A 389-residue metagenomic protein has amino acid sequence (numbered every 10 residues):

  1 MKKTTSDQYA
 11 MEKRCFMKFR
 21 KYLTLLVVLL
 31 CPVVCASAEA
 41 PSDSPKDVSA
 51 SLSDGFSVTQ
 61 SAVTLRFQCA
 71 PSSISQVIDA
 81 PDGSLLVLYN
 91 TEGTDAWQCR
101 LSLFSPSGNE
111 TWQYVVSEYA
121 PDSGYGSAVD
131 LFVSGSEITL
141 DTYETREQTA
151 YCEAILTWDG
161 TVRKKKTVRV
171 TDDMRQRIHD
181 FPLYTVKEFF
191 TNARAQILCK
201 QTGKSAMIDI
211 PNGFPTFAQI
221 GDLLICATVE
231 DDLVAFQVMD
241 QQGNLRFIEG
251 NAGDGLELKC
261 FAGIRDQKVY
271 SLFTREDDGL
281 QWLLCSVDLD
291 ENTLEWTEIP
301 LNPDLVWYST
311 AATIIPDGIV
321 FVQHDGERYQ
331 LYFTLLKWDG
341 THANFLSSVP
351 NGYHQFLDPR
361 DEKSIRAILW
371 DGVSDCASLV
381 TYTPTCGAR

Functional and structural regions predicted by a protein language model:
T24-V33: Bacterial N-terminal signal peptides
V34-S44: Sec-dependent signal peptide cleavage junction
D47-Q68, R100-V116, Q148-V170, N192-D209 (+4 more regions): Surface-exposed loop/turn elements that mediate protein-protein interactions on large endomembrane-trafficking
R66-A96: Beta-strand-rich domains and repeat architectures in extracellular enzymes and scaffolds, especially beta-propellers
P71-I78, P121-V133, V168-P182, I210-G221 (+3 more regions): Repeated scaffold domains used in trafficking and secretory/extracellular systems, primarily beta-propellers
G83-V87, S136-T139, L183, L223-L224 (+3 more regions): Entry beta-strands of beta-propeller and related beta-repeat scaffolds
T91-A96, E144-Q148, F190-N192, E230-L233 (+3 more regions): Short glycine/acidic-enriched loop and turn motifs that connect beta-strands
Q355-R389: Blade-level signature of beta-propeller repeat domains, shared across WD40, Kelch, NHL, RCC1 and BNR/Asp-box propellers
